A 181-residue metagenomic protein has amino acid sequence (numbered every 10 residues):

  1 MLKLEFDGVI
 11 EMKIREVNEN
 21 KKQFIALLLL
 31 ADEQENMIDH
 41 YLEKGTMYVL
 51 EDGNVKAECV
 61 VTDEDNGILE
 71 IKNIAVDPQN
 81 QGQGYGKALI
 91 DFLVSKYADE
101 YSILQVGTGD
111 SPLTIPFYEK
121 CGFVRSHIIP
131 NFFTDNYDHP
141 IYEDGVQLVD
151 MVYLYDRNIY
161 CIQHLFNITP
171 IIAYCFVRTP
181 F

Functional and structural regions predicted by a protein language model:
L2-N20, V152, N158-H164: Conserved N-terminal entry element of GNAT/NAT acetyltransferase domains
F6, Y160, F166, Y174-F176 (+1 more regions): Aromatic (phenylalanine/tyrosine) cluster motif
R15-P78, I90: Acetyl-CoA-dependent GNAT
G45-M47, L148-Y153: Short hydrophobic/aromatic beta-strand or adjacent loop that forms the aromatic wall/cage of a ligand/substrate-binding
N80, G84-F92: Conserved acetyl-CoA pyrophosphate-binding loop and the N-cap/start of the following alpha-helix in GNAT-like
Y97-D110: Conserved GNAT acetyl-CoA-binding A-motif
Q105-G107, E119, V124-G145: Conserved catalytic-core motifs of GNAT/GCN5-like acyltransferases
